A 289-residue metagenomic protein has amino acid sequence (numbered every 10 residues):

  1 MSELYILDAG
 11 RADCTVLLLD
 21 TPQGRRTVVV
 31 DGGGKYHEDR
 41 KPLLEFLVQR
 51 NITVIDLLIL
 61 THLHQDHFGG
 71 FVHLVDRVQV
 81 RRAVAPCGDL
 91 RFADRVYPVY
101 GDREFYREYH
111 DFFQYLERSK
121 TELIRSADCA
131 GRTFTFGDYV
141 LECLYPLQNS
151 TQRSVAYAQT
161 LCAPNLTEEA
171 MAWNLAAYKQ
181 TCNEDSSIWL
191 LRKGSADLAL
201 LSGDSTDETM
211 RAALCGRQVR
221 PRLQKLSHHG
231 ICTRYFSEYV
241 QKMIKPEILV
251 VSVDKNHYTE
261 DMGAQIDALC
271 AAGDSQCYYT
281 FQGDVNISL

Functional and structural regions predicted by a protein language model:
M1-R50, C182-D207: Conserved beta-strand hairpin/beta-sheet module of binuclear metal-dependent hydrolase folds, prominently
M1-S2, L74-L200, A271-L289: Flexible, acidic/histidine-containing loops and adjacent segments that form or flank the divalent-metal
I6, G33-H37, L60-T61, A177-K179 (+3 more regions): Short, flexible loop segments at the rims of nucleotide/cofactor-binding pockets, characterized by
T15, H37-D39, F92-D94, H257-M262 (+1 more regions): Short, charged/polar "capping" segments at the starts of alpha-helices and the immediately preceding loops
R25-V28, K35-L90, G216-I231, K245-L249: Active-site metal-binding motif and surrounding structural segment of the metallo-beta-lactamase
G32-E38, A158-N165, I231-R234, H257-Y258: Acidic/histidine-rich helix-loop elements that form or flank divalent-metal/phosphate-binding sites at the catalytic
F68-V78, D94-D102, F236-Q241, E260-Q265: Metal-dependent catalytic neighborhoods of phosphoester/phosphodiester hydrolases
R82, L123-T133, S195, G203-D207 (+1 more regions): Acidic/His-rich, metal-assisted hydrolase cores and their charged scaffolds
